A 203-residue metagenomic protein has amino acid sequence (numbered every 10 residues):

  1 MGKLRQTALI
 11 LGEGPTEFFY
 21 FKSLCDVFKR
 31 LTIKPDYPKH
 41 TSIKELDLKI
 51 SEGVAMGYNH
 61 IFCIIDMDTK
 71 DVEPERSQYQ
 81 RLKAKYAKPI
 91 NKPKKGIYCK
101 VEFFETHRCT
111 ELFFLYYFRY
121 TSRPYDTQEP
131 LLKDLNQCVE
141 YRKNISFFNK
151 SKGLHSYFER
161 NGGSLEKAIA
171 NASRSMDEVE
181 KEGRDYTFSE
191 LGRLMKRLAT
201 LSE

Functional and structural regions predicted by a protein language model:
M1-L4, F18-Y37, L48-H60, D68-E203: C-terminal accessory helical subdomains adjacent to catalytic cores in phosphodiester- and nucleotide-handling enzymes
T7-L11: Conserved beta-strand elements of the Class I
G12-E17: Short glycine-enriched loops at secondary-structure junctions
H40-I43: Eukaryotic endosomal/vacuolar membrane-trafficking regulators centered on PX-domain-mediated PI3P pathways
